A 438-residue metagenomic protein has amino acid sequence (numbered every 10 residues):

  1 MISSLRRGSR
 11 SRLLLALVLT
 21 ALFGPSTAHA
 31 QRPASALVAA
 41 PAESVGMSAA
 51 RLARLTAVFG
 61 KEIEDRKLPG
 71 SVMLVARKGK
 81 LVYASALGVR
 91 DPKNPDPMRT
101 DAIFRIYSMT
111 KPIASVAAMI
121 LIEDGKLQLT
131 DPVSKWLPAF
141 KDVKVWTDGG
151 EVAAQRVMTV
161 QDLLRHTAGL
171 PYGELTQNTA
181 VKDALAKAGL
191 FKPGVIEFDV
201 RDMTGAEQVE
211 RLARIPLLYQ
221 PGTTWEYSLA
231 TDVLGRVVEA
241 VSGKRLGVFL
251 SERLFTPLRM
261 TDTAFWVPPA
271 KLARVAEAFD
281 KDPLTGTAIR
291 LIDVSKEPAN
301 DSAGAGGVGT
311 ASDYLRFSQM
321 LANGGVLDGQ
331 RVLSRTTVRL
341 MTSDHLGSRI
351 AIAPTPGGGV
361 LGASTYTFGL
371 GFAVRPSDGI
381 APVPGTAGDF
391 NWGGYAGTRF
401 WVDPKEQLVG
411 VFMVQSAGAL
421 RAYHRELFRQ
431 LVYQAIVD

Functional and structural regions predicted by a protein language model:
I2-L15: Bacterial N-terminal signal peptides that target proteins for export
R12-G24: Bacterial N-terminal signal peptides
A28-A30: Boundary at the C-terminal end of the N-terminal hydrophobic targeting segment
S35-A36, K144-P384: Short, surface-exposed loop or secondary-structure junction motifs that flank catalytic or metal-binding residues
V38-I106, K126, K141-D148, R290-I292 (+2 more regions): Short, conserved catalytic-motif segment at the N-terminal edge
R51-L55, I106-T110, A114, V160 (+4 more regions): Hydrophobic (often cysteine-bearing) scaffold residues that line and stabilize catalytic clefts of nucleotide/cofactor
K61-L74, K93-D162, L218-A230, S302-A305: Short active-site loop at a secondary-structure junction that contains or immediately precedes the catalytic residue(s)
R399-W401, Q407-S416: Short, well-ordered beta-strand elements
